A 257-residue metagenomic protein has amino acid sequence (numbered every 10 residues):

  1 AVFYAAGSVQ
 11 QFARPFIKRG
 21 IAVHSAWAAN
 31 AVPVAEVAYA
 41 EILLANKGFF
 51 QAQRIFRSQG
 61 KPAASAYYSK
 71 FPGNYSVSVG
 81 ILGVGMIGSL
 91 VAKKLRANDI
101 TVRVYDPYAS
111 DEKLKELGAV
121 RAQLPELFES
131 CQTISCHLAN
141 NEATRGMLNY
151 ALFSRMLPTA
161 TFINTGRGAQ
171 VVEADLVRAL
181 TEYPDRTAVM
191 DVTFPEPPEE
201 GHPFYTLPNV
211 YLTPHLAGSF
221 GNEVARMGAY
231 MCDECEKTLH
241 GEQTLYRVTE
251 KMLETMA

Functional and structural regions predicted by a protein language model:
A1-H24, N149: An N-terminal-biased, well-structured beta-alpha scaffold segment characteristic of Rossmann-like dinucleotide-binding
A26-S78: Phosphate-binding beta-alpha-beta segment of Rossmann-like dinucleotide-binding domains, i.e., the NAD(P)
V84-G85: Glycine-rich Rossmann-fold phosphate-binding loop(s) that bind the pyrophosphate of adenine dinucleotide cofactors
G88-S89: N-terminal Rossmann-fold NAD(P) dinucleotide-binding loop
A92, R96, L180-T181: Gly/Ala-rich phosphate-binding loop of Rossmann-like dinucleotide-binding domains, activating on the conserved
D106: Conserved acidic E/D residue at the C-terminus of a beta-strand in Rossmann-like folds
A109-P203: Rossmann-like adenosine-cofactor binding region
T159-A257: Rossmann-like dinucleotide-binding domain for NAD(H)/NADP(H)
